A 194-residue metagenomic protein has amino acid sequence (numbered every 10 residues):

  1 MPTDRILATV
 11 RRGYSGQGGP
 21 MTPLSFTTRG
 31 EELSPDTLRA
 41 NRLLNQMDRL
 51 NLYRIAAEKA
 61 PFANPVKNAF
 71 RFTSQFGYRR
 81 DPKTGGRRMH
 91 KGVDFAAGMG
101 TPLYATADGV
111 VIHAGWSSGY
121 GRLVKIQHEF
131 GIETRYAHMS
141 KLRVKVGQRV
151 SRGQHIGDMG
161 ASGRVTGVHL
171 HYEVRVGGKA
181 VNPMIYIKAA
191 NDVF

Functional and structural regions predicted by a protein language model:
M1-R71, Q75: Non-catalytic extracellular/periplasmic "stalk" and linker regions immediately N-terminal to catalytic or recognition
L50, A56-F194: Catalytic cores of peptidoglycan-degrading enzymes
